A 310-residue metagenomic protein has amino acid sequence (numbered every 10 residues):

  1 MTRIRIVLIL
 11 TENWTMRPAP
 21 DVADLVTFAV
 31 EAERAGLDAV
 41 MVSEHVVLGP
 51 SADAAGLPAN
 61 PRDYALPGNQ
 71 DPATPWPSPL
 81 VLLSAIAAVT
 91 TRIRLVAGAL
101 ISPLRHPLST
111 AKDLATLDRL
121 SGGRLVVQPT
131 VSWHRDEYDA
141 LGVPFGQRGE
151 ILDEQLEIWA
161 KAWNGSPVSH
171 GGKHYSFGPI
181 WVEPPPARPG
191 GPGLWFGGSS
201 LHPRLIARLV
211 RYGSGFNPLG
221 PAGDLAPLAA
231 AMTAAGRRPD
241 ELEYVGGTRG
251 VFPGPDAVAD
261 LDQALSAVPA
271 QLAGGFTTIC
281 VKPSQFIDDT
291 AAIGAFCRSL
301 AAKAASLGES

Functional and structural regions predicted by a protein language model:
M1-S310: Active-site-adjacent structural elements that line small-molecule/cofactor binding pockets in enzymes
